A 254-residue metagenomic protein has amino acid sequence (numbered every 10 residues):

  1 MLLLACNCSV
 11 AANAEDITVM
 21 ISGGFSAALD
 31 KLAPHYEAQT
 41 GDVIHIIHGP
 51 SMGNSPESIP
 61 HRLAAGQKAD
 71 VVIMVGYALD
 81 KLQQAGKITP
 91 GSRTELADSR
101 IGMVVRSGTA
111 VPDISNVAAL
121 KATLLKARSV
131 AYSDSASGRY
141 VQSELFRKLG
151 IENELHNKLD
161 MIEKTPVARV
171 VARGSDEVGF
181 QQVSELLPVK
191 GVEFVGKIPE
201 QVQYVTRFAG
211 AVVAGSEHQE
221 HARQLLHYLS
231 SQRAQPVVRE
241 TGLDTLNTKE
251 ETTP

Functional and structural regions predicted by a protein language model:
M1-N7: Bacterial N-terminal signal peptides
A12-E57, A64-K68, Y77-A85, T89-P90 (+2 more regions): Exported/periplasmic ABC-transporter solute-binding proteins
I73: Phosphate-/polyanion-interacting regions in eukaryotic proteins
